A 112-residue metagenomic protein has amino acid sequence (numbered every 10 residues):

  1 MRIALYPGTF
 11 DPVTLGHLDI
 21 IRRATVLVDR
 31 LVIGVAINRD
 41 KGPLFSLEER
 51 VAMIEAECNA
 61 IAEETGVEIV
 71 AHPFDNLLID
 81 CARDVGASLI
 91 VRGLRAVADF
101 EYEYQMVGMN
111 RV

Functional and structural regions predicted by a protein language model:
M1-V112: Nucleotidyltransferase catalytic core that binds NTPs
